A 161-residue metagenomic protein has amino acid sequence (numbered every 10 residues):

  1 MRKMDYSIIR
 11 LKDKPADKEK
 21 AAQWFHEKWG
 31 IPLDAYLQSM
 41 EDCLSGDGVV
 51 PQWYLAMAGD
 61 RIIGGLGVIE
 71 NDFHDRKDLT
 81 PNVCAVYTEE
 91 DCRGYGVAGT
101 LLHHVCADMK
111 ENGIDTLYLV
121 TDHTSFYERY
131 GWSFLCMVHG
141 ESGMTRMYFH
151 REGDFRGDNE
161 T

Functional and structural regions predicted by a protein language model:
M1-E19, F155-T161: Conserved N-terminal entry element of GNAT/NAT acetyltransferase domains
G30-A58, I63: Active-site rim helix/loop that mediates acceptor-substrate recognition in acyltransferases
L55, R61-N71, N82, Y87: Conserved beta-strand in the GNAT
N71-V83, R93, E141: A conserved beta-turn-beta hairpin within the catalytic core of GNAT-like acetyltransferases that forms part
C92, G96-H104, I114: Conserved acetyl-CoA pyrophosphate-binding loop and the N-cap/start of the following alpha-helix in GNAT-like
A98-L102, H139-R146: Short glycine/proline-centered loop/turn elements that form peptide/ligand docking sites
D108: Short alpha-helical functional segments enriched in proximate histidine and acidic residues
E111, D115, T121-M144: Conserved active-site alpha-helix within GNAT-family acetyltransferase domains
